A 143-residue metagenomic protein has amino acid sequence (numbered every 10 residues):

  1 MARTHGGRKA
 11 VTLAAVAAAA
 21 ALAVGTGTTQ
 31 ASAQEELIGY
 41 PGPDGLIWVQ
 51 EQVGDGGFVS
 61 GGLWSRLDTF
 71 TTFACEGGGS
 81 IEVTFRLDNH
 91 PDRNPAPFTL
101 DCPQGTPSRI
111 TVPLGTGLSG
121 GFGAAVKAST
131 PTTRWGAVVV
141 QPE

Functional and structural regions predicted by a protein language model:
M1-A33: Secretory targeting and sorting signals
T29-G62, P142: Transition segment at domain starts
P43-E51, R93-G105: Solvent-exposed serine/threonine-rich low-complexity stretches and specific carbohydrate-binding patches
V49-E82: Short, surface-exposed binding/anchoring microloops in extracellular/periplasmic proteins
F58-G62, P107-G115: Exposed aromatic-hydrophobic patches
R66-T72, P113-G136, E143: Noncatalytic modules at the cell exterior or secretory-pathway interfaces, chiefly beta-strand-rich lectin/adhesion
G79-A96, G136-V140: Short, surface-exposed beta-strand/strand-loop-strand elements in extracellular ectodomains
